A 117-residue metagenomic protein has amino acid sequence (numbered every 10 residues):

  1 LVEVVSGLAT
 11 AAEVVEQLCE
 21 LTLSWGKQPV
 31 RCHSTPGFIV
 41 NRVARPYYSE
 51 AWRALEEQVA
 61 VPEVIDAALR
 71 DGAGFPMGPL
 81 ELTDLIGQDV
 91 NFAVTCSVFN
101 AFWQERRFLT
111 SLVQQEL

Functional and structural regions predicted by a protein language model:
L1-L117: N-terminal glycine-rich phosphate-binding loop for ADP-containing cofactors
